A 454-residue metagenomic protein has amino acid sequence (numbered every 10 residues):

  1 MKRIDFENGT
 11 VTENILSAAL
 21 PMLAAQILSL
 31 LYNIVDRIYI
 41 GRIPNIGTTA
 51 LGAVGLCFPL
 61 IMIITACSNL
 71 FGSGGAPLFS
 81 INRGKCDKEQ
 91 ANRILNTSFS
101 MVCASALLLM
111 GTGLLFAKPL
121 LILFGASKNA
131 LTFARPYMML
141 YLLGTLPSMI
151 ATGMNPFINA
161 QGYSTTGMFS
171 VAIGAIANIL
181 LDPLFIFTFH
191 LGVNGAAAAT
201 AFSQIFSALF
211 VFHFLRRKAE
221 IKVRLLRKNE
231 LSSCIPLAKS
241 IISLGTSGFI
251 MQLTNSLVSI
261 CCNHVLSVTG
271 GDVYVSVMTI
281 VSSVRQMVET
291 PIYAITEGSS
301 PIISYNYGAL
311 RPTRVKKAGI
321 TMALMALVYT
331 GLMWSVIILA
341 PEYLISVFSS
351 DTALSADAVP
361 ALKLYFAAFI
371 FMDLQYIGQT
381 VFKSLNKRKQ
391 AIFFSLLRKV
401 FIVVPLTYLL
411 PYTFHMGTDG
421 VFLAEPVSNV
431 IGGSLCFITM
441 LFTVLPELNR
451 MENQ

Functional and structural regions predicted by a protein language model:
M1-A19, F79-G144, T188-G245, I303-A368 (+1 more regions): Short alpha-helical transmembrane segments in multi-pass integral membrane proteins
F6-I46, P59-G74, L78, C103-M110 (+5 more regions): N-terminal transmembrane alpha-helices
S17-D36, L140, G174, S203-S207 (+4 more regions): Transmembrane helical elements of multi-pass membrane transporters/channels
A25, S29, N33-I40, T65-G72 (+19 more regions): Alpha-helical transmembrane segments and their lipid-water interface positions in multi-pass membrane proteins
I27, L31-L51, L121-K128, L184-L191 (+5 more regions): Helix-terminus/linker motif at the lipid-water interface of multi-pass membrane proteins
T48-P59, A134, M138, A197 (+3 more regions): Small-residue hotspots at the loop-to-helix junctions and early N-terminal turns of transmembrane alpha-helices
L51-G111, S148-G167, N263, V275-S335 (+2 more regions): Small-residue-rich hydrophobic transmembrane alpha-helices
G72, L140-N159, G167-N178, A196-V211 (+5 more regions): Short runs within selected transmembrane alpha-helices of multi-pass transporters and secretion channels
